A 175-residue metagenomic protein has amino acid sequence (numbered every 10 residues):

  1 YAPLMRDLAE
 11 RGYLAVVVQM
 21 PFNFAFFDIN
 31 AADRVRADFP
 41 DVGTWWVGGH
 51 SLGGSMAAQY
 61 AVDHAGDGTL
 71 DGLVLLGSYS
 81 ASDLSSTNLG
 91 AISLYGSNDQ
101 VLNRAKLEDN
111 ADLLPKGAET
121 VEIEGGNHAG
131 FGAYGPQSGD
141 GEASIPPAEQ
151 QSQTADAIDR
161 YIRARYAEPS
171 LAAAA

Functional and structural regions predicted by a protein language model:
Y1-Y13: Short, surface-exposed "cap/lid" segments of acyl-processing enzymes
I29-W45: Conserved acidic catalytic loop of the alpha/beta-hydrolase fold
T44-G49, L76: Short beta-strand immediately N-terminal to the catalytic nucleophile in serine-hydrolase-like folds
G48-A57: Gly/Ala-rich beta-loop-alpha elbow adjacent to hydrolase catalytic centers
D67-S80, G90: A conserved short beta-strand
T87, I92-Y95, D99: Short beta-strand/loop motif that positions the catalytic acidic residue of the alpha/beta-hydrolase fold
L102-L113: Short alpha-helix in the alpha/beta-hydrolase fold that links the catalytic acid
S138-A175: Catalytic active-site module of serine/aspartate enzymes centered on a nucleophile-bearing elbow/loop
